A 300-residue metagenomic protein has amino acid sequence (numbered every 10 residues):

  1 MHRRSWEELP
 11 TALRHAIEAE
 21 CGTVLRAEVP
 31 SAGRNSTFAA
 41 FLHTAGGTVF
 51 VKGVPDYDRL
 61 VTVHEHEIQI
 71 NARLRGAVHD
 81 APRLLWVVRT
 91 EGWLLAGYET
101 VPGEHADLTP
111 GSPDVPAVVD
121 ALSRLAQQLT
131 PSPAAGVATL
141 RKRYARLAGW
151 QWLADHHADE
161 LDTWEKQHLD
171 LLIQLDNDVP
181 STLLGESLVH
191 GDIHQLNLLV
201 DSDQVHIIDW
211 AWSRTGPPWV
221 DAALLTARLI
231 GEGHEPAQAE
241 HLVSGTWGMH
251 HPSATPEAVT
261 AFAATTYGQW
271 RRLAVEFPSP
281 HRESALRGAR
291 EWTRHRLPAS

Functional and structural regions predicted by a protein language model:
M1-E28: Juxta-kinase regulatory segment immediately upstream of eukaryotic protein kinase catalytic domains
E20-T44: ATP-binding glycine-rich phosphate-binding loop
T48-G92, G97, D107-L125: A conserved alpha-helical element in kinase catalytic cores
D56, T90, L94-G111, Q127-P131 (+2 more regions): A glycine-centered beta->alpha junction motif in the catalytic cores of kinase/phosphotransferase enzymes
H105-H168, Q174, P180-E186, T215: A cross-family kinase active-site recognition segment
G185-G191, Q195: Catalytic-loop of the protein kinase fold
S187-L188, V200-H241: Active-site Asp-x-Gly
D221-H250, F262-P278: Active-site activation/catalytic loop segments of kinase-like enzymes and analogous catalytic loops in related
